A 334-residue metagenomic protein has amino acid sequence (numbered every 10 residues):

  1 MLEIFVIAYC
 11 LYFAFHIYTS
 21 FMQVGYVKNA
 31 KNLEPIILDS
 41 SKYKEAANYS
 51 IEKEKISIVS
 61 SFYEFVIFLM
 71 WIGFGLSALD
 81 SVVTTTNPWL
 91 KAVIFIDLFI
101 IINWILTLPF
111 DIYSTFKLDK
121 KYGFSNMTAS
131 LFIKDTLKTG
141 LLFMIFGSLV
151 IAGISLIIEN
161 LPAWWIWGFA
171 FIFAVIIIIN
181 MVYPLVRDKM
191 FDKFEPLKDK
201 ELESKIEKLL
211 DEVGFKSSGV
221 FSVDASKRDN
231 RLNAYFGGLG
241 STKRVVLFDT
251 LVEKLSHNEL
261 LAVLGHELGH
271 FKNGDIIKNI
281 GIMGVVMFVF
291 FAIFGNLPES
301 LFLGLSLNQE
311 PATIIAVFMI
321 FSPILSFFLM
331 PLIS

Functional and structural regions predicted by a protein language model:
L2-Q309, P331-S334: Polar-ligand-bearing catalytic/cofactor-coordination segments of membrane-embedded or membrane-tethered inner-membrane
L305-M319: Active-site C-terminal subdomain of aminotransferase-like
M319-P331: Hydrophobic alpha-helical transmembrane segments of polytopic membrane proteins
